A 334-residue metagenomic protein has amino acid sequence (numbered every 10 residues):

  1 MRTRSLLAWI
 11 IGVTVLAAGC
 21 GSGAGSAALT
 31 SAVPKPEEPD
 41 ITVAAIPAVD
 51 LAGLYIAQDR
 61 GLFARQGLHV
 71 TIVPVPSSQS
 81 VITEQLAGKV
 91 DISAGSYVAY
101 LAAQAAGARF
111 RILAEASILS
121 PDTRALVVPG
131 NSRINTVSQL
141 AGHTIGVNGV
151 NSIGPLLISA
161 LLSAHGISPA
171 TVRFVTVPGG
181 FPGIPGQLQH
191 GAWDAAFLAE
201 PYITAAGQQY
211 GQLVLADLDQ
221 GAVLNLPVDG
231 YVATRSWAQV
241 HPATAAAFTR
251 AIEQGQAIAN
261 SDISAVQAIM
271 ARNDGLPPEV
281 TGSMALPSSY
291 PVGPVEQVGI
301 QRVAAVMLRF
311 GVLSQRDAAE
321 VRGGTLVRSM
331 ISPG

Functional and structural regions predicted by a protein language model:
M1-I10: Bacterial N-terminal signal peptides that target proteins for export
L16-G19: C-terminal motif of bacterial Sec signal peptides marking the signal peptidase cleavage site
G21-A24: Bacterial signal peptide processing site
A27-P178, D194-E200, L215-D217, N225: Short, glycine-/small- and polar/acidic-enriched structural segments that line small-molecule recognition paths
V98, S132, V175, G180-M270: Pocket-lining segment of extracytoplasmic ligand-binding domains
L119, D219-L224, S289-Q297: Short, solvent-exposed loop/beta-turn-alpha elements that line the ligand-binding surface or hinge of extracytoplasmic
A238-S314: Secondary-structure end/capping motifs
L308-G334: Conserved C-terminal helix/tail region of periplasmic/extracytoplasmic solute-binding proteins
